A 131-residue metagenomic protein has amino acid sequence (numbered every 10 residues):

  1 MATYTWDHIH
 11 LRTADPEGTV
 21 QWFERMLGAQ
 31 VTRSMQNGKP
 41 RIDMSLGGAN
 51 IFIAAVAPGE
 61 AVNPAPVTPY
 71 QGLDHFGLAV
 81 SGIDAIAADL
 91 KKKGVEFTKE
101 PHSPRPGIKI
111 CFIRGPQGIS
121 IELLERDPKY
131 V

Functional and structural regions predicted by a protein language model:
M1-T5, Q30-G77, A88-R114, D127-V131: Vicinal oxygen chelate
D7-L11: Histidine-centered catalytic micro-motifs
T19-E24, L90, G118: Conserved active-site tyrosine of GNAT-family acetyltransferases
L123: Short glycine-/small-residue motifs
